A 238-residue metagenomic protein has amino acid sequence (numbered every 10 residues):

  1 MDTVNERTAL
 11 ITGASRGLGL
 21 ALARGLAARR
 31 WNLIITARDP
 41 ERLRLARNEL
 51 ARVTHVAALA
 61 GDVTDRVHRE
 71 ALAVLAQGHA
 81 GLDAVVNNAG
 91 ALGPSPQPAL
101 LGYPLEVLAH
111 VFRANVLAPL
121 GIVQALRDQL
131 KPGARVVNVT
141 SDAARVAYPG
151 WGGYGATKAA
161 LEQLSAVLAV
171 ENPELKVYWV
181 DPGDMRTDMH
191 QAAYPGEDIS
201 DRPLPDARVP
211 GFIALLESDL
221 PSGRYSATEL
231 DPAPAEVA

Functional and structural regions predicted by a protein language model:
S15-R16: Conserved glycine-rich cofactor-binding loop
R29-A46: Conserved glycine-rich Rossmann-like NAD(P)H-binding loop of the short-chain dehydrogenase/reductase
P40, A60-L72, L105: The beta1-alpha1 cofactor-binding region of Rossmann-like NAD(H)/NADP(H)-dependent oxidoreductases
E70, G90-V107, G150: Conserved mid-core segment of classical short-chain dehydrogenase/reductases
V123, T157: Active-site helix of classical SDR
S141: Residue(s) in the substrate-gating loop at a strand-loop-helix junction that position the organic substrate next
L175, W179-P182, T187, P195-A238: C-terminal helical subdomain
